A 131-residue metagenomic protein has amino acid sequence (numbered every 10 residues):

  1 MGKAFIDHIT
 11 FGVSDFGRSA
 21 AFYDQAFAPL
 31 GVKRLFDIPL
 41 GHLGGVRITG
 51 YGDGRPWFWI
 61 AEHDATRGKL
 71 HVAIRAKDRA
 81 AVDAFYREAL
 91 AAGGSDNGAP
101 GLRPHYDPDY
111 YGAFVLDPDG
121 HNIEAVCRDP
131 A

Functional and structural regions predicted by a protein language model:
M1-A20, V72, D129-A131: N-terminal beta-strand motif that seeds the catalytic metal site of vicinal oxygen chelate
T10-R55: Core segments of cupin and vicinal oxygen chelate
V13-R18, A73-P118: Vicinal oxygen chelate
G44-Y86: Long, continuous compositionally biased terminal/linker segments
K69, E124-A125: Short glycine-/small-residue motifs
D107, F114, A125-A131: Short beta->alpha transition motifs characteristic of CBS
H121: Conserved Rossmann-like nucleotide-cofactor binding loop
